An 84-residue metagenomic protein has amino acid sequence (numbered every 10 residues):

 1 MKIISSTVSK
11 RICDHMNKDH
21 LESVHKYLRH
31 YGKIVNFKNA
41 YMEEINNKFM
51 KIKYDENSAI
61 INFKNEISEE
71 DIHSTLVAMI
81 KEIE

Functional and structural regions predicted by a protein language model:
M1-E84: Binding-site signature for planar aromatic cofactors or substrates
